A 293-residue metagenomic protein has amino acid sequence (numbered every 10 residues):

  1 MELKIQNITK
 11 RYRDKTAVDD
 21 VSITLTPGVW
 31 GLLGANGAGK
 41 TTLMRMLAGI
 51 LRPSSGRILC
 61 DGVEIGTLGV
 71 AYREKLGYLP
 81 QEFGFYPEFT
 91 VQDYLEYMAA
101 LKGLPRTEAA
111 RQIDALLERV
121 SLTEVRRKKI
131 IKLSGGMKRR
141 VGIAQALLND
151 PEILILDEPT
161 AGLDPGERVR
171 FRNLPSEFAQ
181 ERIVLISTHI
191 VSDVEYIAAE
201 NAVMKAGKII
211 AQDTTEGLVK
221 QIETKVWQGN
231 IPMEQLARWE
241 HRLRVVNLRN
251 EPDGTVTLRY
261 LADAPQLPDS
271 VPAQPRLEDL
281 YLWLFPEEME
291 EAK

Functional and structural regions predicted by a protein language model:
A35-G39: Walker A (P-loop) phosphate-binding loop of ABC-type ATPase nucleotide-binding domains
A48: Helix-to-loop junction immediately C-terminal to a conserved catalytic motif
G56-T67, A71-Y72: Conserved ABC transporter NBD signature motif
E96, A100, T107-V125: Conserved ABC ATPase "signature" region
L154-E158: Catalytic Walker B motif of ABC-type/P-loop ATPase nucleotide-binding domains
R170-L258: ABC transporter nucleotide-binding domain
